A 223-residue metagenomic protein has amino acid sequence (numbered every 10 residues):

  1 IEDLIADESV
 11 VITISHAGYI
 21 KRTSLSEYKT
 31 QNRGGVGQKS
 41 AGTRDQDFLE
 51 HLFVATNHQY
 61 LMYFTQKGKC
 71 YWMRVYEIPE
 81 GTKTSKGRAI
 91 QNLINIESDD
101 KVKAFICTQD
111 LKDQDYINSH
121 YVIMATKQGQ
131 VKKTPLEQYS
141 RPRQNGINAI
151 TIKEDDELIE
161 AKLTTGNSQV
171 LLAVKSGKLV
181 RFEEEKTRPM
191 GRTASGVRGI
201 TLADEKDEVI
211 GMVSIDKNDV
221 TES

Functional and structural regions predicted by a protein language model:
I1-S223: Short, structured "edge-of-domain" segments at secondary-structure transitions
